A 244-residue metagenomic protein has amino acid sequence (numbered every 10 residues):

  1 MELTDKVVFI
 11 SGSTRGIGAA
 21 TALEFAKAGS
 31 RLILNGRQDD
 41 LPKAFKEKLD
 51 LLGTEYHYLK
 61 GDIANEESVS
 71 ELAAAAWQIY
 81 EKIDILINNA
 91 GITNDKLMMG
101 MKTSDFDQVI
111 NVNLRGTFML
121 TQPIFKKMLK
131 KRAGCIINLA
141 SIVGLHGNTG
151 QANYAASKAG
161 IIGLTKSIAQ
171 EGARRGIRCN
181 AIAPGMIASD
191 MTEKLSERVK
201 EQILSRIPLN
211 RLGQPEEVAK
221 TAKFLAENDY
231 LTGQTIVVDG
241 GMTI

Functional and structural regions predicted by a protein language model:
V7, T14-R15, Q38: Conserved glycine-rich cofactor-binding loop
A28-F45: Conserved glycine-rich Rossmann-like NAD(P)H-binding loop of the short-chain dehydrogenase/reductase
L97-M98, K102-I110, T192, I203: Substrate-binding pocket helix/loop in short-chain dehydrogenase/reductase
F118, R211-V238, T243: C-terminal substrate-recognition "lid" of short-chain dehydrogenase/reductases
T121, S157, T165: Active-site helix of classical SDR
K126, Q170-R174: Alpha-helical segment proximal to the catalytic Tyr-Lys
S141: Residue(s) in the substrate-gating loop at a strand-loop-helix junction that position the organic substrate next
